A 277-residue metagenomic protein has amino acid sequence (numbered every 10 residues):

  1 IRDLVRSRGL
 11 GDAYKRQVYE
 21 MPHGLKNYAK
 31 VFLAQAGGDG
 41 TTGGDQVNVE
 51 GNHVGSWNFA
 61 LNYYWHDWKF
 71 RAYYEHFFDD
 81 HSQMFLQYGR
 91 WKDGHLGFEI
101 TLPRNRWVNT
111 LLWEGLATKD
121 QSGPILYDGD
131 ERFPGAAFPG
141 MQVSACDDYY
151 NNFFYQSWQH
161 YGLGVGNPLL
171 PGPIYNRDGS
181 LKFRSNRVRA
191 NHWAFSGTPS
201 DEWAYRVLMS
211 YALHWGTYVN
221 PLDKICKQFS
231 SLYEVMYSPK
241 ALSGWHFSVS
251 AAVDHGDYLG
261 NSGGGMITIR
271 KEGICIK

Functional and structural regions predicted by a protein language model:
I1-Y14: Single conserved hydrophobic/aromatic residue that forms the stacking wall/gate of nucleotide- or nucleobase-binding
Q17, P22-K26, K30, G43-N58: Outer-membrane beta-barrel initiation region
Q35-G38, K69: Short, Gly/Pro- and small/polar-rich lid/capping loops
D45-S56, N62-K277: Outer-membrane beta-barrel pore domains
